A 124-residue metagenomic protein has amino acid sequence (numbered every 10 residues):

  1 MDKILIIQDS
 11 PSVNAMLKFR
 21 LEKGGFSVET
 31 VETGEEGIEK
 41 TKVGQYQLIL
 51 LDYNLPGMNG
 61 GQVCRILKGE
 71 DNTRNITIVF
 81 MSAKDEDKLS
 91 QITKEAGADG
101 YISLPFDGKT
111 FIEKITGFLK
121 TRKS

Functional and structural regions predicted by a protein language model:
Q8: Conserved acidic carboxylate
A15-K23: Charged docking surfaces used in two-component/phosphorelay signaling
G25-E32, K40: Short hydrophobic/Thr-rich beta-strand motif most characteristic of the beta2 strand and flanking loop of CheY-like
D52, S82: Active-site residues of response regulator receiver
P56, R74, E86, L104-P105: The feature encodes the CheY-like receiver
F106-I115: C-terminal output helix
